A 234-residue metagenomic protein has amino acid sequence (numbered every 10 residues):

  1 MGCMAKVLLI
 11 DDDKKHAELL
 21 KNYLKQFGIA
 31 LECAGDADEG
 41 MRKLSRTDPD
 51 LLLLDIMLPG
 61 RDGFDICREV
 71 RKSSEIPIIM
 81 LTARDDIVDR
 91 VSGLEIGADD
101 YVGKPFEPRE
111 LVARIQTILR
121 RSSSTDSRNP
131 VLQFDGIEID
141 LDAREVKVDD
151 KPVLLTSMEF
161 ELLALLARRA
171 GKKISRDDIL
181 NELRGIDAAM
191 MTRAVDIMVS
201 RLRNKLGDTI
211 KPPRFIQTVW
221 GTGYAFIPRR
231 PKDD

Functional and structural regions predicted by a protein language model:
M1-T125, D234: N-terminal/domain-start alpha-helical segments
A5-K6, Q116-K173, D177, F226-R229 (+1 more regions): Short, Lys/Arg-enriched segments at the junction into DNA-binding effector domains of transcriptional regulators
A17, V112-I115, L141, L183 (+1 more regions): Short amphipathic alpha-helical/adjacent loop interface patches that line ligand and macromolecule-binding sites
L24, P130-L132, I139, R214-Q217: ABC ATPase A-loop
E39, G221-A225: Glycine-rich nucleotide-binding loop
D62, P77, G97, D140-D142 (+3 more regions): Short coil/turn motifs that cap or connect alpha-helices
E145-T222: Positively charged, aromatic-enriched patches within helix-turn-helix-type DNA-binding elements, predominantly
